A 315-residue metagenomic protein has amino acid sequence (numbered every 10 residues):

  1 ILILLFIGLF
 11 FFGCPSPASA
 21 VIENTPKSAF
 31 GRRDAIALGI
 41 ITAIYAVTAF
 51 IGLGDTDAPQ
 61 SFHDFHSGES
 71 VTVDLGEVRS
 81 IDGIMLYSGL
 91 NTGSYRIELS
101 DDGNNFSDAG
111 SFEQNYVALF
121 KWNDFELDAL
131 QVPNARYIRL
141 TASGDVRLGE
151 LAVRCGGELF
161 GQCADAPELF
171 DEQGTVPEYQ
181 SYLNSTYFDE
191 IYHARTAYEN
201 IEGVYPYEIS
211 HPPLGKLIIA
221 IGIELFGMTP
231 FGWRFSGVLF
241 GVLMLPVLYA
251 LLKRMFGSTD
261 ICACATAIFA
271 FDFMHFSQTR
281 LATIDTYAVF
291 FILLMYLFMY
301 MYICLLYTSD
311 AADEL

Functional and structural regions predicted by a protein language model:
I1-S16: Membrane-embedded alpha-helical segments of integral membrane proteins
L2-I3, G241-M244, F269, I284-Y296: Hydrophobic core segments of transmembrane alpha-helices in multi-pass, intramembrane catalytic enzymes
S19-T25, T42, T48-G110, K121-Y182: Aromatic, loop-rich ligand-recognition surfaces of beta-strand-rich domains
Q60-F62, C163-V176, Y182-A194, P206-I218 (+1 more regions): Extracytoplasmic catalytic/substrate-binding loops of multi-pass membrane glycan-assembly enzymes
F231, F235-F256, L294: Transmembrane-helix motifs of polytopic, lipid-linked glycan transferases
W233, G237, M274-Y287: Short acidic/glycine- and proline-prone juxtamembrane loop motifs at membrane-interface regions of multi-pass membrane
L248-F271, V289-F290: Transmembrane-helix signature of polytopic, membrane-embedded enzymes that assemble or transfer cell-envelope glycans
Y307-A312: Conserved small/polar residues in nucleotide/adenosyl-binding loops
